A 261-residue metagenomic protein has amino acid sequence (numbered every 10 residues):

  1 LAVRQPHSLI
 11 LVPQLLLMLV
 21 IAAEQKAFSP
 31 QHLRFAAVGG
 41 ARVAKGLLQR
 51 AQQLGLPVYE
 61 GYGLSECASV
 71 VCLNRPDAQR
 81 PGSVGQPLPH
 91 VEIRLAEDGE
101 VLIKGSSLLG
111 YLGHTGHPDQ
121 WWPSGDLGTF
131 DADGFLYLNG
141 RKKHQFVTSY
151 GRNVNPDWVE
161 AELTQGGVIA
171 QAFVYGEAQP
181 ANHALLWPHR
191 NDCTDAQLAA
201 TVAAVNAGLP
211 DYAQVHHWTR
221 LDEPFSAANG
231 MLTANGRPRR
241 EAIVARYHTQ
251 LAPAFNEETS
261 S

Functional and structural regions predicted by a protein language model:
L1-H7: Conserved ATP-dependent adenylate/AMP-binding module captured primarily in the ANL superfamily
H7-I10, L19-Q79, E92: Gly/Ser/Thr-rich phosphate-binding loop
G40, G63, G85, D126 (+1 more regions): Active-site glycine-centered loops adjacent to acidic/histidine catalytic or metal-binding residues that shape
P57, S83-P89, A96-W121, F135 (+1 more regions): Conserved ATP/PPi-binding loop(s) of AMP-dependent carboxylate-activating enzymes
G85, I93-L95, P118, D126-F130 (+1 more regions): A structural signal for short hydrophobic beta-strand segments in well-ordered beta-sheet cores
G99, G105, L127-A213, H217 (+2 more regions): AMP-binding/adenylate-forming catalytic core of the ANL superfamily
L221-Y247: Flexible lysine-rich "adenylation lid" loop at the C-terminal edge of ANL adenylation domains
L232, V244-S261: Acidic/polar alpha-helix N-cap and adjacent early helical turns within long charge-rich amphipathic helices/linkers
